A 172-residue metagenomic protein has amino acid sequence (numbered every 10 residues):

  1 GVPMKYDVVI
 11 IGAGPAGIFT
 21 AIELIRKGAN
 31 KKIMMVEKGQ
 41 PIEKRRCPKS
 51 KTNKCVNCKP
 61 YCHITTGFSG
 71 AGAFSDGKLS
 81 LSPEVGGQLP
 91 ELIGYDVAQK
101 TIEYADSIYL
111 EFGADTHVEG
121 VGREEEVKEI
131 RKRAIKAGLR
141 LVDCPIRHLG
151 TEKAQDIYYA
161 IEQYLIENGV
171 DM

Functional and structural regions predicted by a protein language model:
G1-P3, N168-M172: Short, intrinsically disordered, charge-balanced linker/junction segments flanking boundaries in proteins
M4-A16, M34-V36: Beta1/beta-strand and adjacent pyrophosphate-binding region of the FAD-binding site in flavoprotein oxidoreductases
V9, K32-M34, A71, D171: Structural motif
I10, P15-I18, P41, K49: Generic N-terminal leader segments that precede the first folded domain
I10-G12, T20, G77, I161: Conserved structural-core and active-site-/substrate-pathway-adjacent residues in large, well-folded domains of enzymes
A21, I25: Gly/Ala-rich phosphate-binding loop of Rossmann-like dinucleotide-binding domains, activating on the conserved
R26-K31: Conserved S-adenosyl-L-methionine
K38-G169: Conserved N-terminal/central alpha/beta ligand/cofactor-binding core
